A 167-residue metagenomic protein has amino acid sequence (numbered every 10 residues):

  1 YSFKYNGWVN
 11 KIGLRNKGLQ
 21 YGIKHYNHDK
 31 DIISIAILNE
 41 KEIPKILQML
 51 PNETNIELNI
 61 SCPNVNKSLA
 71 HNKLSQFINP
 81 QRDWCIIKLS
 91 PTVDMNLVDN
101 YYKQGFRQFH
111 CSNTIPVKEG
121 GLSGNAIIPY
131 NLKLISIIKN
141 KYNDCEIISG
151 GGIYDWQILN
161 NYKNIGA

Functional and structural regions predicted by a protein language model:
Y1-K41: N-terminal capping/small domains of soluble enzymes
Y1-N6, K118-I127, K163-A167: C-terminal helical cap(s) of enzyme catalytic domains, especially alpha/beta-barrels
I23-N27, S75-R82, Y102, I135-N143: Surface-exposed amphipathic alpha-helices with a cationic face
D31-I35, T54-L58, C85-L89, F109-C111 (+1 more regions): Hydrophobic faces of well-ordered beta-strands that scaffold small-molecule active sites in alpha/beta enzyme cores
E40-K73: Hydrophobic alpha-helical segments and helix pairs
P44-L50, T92-Q104, I137-I147, G152-A167: Catalytic cores of alpha/beta
L58-C62, Q108-K118, G152-I153, Q157-A167: Glycine-rich phosphate-binding active-site loops on the catalytic face of alpha/beta enzymes
C62-A70, P91-C145: Glycine/Thr-rich beta-alpha phosphate-binding loop at enzyme active sites
